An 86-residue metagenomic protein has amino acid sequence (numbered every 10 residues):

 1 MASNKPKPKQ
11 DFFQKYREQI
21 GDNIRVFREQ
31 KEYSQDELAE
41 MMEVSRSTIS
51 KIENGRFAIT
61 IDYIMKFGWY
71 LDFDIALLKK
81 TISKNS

Functional and structural regions predicted by a protein language model:
M1-Q19, N85-S86: N-terminal flexible/basic segments that precede or flank functional cores
E18, E29-Q30, A58: Short amphipathic helical patch at the helix-1/turn junction of helix-turn-helix
D22-E37, M41, K66: Short basic helix-loop element that most often maps to the first helix and adjoining turn of HTH DNA-binding modules
D36, S47-S50, A76: Key DNA-contact positions within bacterial/archaeal DNA-binding proteins
M42-F57: Recognition helix of helix-turn-helix/homeodomain-like DNA-binding domains that insert into the DNA major groove
T60-L77: DNA major-groove recognition helix of helix-turn-helix/homeodomain DNA-binding modules
L78-S86: Short amphipathic recognition helices of helix-turn-helix/homeodomain-type DNA-binding modules
